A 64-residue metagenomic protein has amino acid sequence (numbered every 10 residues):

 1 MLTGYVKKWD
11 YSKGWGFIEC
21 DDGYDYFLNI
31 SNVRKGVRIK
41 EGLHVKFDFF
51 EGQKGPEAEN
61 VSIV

Functional and structural regions predicted by a protein language model:
M1, D25, P56: Short, mixed charged/polar active-site loops that provide acid/base catalysis or chelate metal/phosphate cofactors
M1-D10: Structural detector for short beta-strands of small beta-barrel domains
D10, R34, S62-V64: A generic structural motif
K13-I18: Short aromatic-glycine-enriched beta-strand elements
Y24-V37: Beta-strand/loop nucleic-acid-binding surfaces
R34-K46: Short nucleic-acid-contacting surface segments enriched for D/E, G, S/T with interspersed K/R
F50-V64: OB-fold/S1-family single-stranded nucleic acid-binding modules
